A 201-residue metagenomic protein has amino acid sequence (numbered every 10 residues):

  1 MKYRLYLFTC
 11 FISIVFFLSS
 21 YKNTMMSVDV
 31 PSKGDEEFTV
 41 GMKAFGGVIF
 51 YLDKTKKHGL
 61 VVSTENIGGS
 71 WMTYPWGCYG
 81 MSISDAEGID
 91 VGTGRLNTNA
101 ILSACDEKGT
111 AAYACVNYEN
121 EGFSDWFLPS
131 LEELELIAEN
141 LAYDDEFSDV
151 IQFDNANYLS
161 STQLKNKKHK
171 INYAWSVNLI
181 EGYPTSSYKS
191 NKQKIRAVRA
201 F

Functional and structural regions predicted by a protein language model:
M1-L5: Positively charged n-region of N-terminal signal peptides that target proteins for export
Y6, D35, F45-G47, D144 (+1 more regions): Sparse, context-dependent recognition of short Cys/His-centered cofactor- or disulfide-binding micro-motifs
Y6-F8, N99, A200: General helical structural elements
T9-F16: Bacterial N-terminal signal peptides
S20-Y21: N-terminal Sec signal peptide cleavage junction
M25-N120, A156, N172-S176, K189-V198: Extracellular adhesion/carbohydrate-recognition regions
S32, K108, S124, L131-F201: C-terminal, surface-exposed recognition/capping segments
V61-S63, W126-P129: Hydrophobic core segments of beta-strands in well-ordered, beta-rich domains
